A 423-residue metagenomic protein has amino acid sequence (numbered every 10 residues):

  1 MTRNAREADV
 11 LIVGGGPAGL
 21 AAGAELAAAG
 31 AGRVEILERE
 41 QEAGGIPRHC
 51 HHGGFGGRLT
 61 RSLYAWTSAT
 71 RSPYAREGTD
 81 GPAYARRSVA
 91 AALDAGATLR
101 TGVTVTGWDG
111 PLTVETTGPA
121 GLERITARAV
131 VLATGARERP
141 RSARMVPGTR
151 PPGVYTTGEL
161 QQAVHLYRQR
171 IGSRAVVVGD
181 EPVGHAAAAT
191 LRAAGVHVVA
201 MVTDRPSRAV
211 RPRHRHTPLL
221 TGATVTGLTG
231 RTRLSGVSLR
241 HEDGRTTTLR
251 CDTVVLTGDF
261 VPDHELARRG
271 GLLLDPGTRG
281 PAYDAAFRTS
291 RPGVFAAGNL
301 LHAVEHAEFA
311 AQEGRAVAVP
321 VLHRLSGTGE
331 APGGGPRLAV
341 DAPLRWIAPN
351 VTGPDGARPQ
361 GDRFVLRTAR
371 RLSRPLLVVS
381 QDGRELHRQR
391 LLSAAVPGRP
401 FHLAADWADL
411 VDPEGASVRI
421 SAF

Functional and structural regions predicted by a protein language model:
T2-R3, A8-A83, Q162, I171-R215: Beta1-alpha1 glycine-rich phosphate/pyrophosphate-binding loop at the start of Rossmann-like nucleotide-binding domains
T2-V13, Y84-S173, G244, V255 (+2 more regions): FAD-binding core/adjacent interface of flavoenzyme oxidoreductases
G19-A22, P140, T157-L160, V183-A188 (+2 more regions): Short glycine/serine/threonine-rich phosphate/pyrophosphate-binding segments that cradle anionic phosphate groups
A29, A43, G53, A91-A95 (+12 more regions): Change "in soluble alpha/beta enzymes" to "in soluble alpha/beta proteins
A92-G107, V114-T116, R192-R268, L274 (+1 more regions): A Rossmann-like FAD-binding core segment of flavoenzymes
V154-V164, T253-V304: FAD-site-proximal beta/loop scaffold in flavoenzymes
A297-A348: A conserved FAD-binding loop/helix module that cradles the flavin
P336-F423: Beta-strand-enriched, solvent-exposed domains that form extended recognition/catalytic surfaces
